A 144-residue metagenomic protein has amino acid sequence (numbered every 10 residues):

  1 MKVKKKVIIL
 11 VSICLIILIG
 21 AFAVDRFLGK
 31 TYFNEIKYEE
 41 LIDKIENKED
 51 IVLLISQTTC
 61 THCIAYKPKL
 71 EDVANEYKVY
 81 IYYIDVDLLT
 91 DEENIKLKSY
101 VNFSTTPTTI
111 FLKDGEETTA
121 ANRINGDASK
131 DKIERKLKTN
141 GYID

Functional and structural regions predicted by a protein language model:
M1-K6: Positively charged n-region of N-terminal signal peptides that target proteins for export
I9-V24: Hydrophobic membrane-insertion alpha-helices, especially the h-region of bacterial N-terminal signal peptides
G20-E35: Sec-dependent signal peptide cleavage junction
F33-I51, D85-L88: Short extracytoplasmic/periplasmic juxtamembrane "stem" segments immediately C-terminal to an N-terminal membrane anchor
I42-V79: Local sequence-structure signature of Cys/Sec-based thiol-disulfide redox active-site neighborhoods
I55, V79-N94: Thiol-based oxidoreductase modules, predominantly thioredoxin-like and allied folds used for disulfide exchange
E93-E117: Structural alpha/beta surface segment adjacent to cysteine/selenocysteine redox centers across thiol/disulfide enzymes
I110-D144: Non-catalytic, surface beta->alpha helical segment in thiol-disulfide oxidoreductase systems
